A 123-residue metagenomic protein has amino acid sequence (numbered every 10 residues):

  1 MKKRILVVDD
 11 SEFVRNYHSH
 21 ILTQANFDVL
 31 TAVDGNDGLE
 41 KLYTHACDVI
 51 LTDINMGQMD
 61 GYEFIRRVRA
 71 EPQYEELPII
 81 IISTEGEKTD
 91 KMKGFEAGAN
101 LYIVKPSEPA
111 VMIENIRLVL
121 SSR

Functional and structural regions predicted by a protein language model:
N16-Q24: Charged docking surfaces used in two-component/phosphorelay signaling
T31-V49: Acidic, metal-coordinating helix/loop segments flanking the phosphotransfer/catalytic sites of two-component signaling
M56: Receiver (REC) domain active-site loop signature in two-component systems and cognate sites in sensor histidine kinases
E85-G86: Short, conserved "switch-loop" micro-motifs in signal-transduction and mechanochemical regulators
P106-R117: C-terminal output helix
